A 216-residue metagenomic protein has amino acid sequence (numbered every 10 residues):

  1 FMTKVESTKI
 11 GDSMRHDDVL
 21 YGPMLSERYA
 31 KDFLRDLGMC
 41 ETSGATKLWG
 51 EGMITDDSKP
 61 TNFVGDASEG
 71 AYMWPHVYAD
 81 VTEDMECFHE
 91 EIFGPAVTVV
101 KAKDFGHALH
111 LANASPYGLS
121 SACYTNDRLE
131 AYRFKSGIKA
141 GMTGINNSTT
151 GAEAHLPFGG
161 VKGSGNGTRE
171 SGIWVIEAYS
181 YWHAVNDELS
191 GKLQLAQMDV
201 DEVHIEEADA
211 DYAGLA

Functional and structural regions predicted by a protein language model:
K9, N62-A216: Conserved C-terminal structural/oligomerization subdomain of aldehyde/semialdehyde dehydrogenase
R15, D56-D57, A131, A152: Generic structural signal for helix capping and beta-alpha/helix-loop junctions
R15-Y21: Short linear capping/connector segments at secondary-structure termini
P23-L34: Short beta-strand to alpha-helix junction loop
R35-G44: Helical element adjacent to the flavin cofactor pocket in flavoenzyme catalytic cores
G44-D57: Short secondary-structure junctions
